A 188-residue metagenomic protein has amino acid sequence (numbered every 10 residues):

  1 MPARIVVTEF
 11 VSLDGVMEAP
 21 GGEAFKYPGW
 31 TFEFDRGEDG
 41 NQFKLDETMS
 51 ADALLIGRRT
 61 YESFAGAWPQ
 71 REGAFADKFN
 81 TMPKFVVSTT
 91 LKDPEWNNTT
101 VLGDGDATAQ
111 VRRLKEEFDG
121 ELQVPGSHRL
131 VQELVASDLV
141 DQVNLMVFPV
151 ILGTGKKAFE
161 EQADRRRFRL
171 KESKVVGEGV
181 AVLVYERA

Functional and structural regions predicted by a protein language model:
M1-A188: Enzymes that bind and transform nitrogen-containing heteroaromatic metabolites
